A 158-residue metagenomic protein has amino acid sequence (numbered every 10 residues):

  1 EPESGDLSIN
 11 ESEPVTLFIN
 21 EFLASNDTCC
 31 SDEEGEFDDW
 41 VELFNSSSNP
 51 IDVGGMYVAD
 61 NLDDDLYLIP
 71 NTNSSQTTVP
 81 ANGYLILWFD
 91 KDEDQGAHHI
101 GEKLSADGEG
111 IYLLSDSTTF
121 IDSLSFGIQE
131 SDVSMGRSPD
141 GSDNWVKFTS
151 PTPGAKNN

Functional and structural regions predicted by a protein language model:
E1-P151, K156-N158: Activation on beta-sandwich/Ig-like modules and their edge loops
